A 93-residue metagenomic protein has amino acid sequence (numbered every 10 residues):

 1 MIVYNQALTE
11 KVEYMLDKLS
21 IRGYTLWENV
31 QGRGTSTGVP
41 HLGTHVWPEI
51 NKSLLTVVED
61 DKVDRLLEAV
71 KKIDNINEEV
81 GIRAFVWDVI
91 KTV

Functional and structural regions predicted by a protein language model:
M1-V93: Positively charged, small/polar-rich N-terminal and surface patches that mediate targeting and assembly and bind
